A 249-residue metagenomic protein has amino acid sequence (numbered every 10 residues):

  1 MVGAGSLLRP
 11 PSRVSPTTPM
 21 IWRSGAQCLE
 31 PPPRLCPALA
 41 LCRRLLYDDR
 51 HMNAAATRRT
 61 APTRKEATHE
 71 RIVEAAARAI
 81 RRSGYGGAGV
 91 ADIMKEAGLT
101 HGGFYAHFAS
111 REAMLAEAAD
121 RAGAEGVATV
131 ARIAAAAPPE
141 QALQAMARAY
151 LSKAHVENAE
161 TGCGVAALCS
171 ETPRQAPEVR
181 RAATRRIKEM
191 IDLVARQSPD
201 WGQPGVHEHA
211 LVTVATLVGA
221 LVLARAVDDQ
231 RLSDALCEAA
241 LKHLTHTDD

Functional and structural regions predicted by a protein language model:
V2-T57: Short, intrinsically disordered or compositionally biased N-terminal tails of bacterial proteins
C36-S83, G87-E96, A113: Basic, helix-initiating cap at the start of DNA-binding domains
E66-E74, G86-G87, G98, A106-A131 (+2 more regions): An amphipathic alpha-helix adjacent to DNA-recognition modules
E74, E140-H155, L211, D234 (+1 more regions): Amphipathic alpha-helical segments that line or abut small-molecule/effector binding pockets and mediate allosteric
G102: Key DNA-contact positions within bacterial/archaeal DNA-binding proteins
E117, A131-G162: Hydrophobic alpha-helical connector segments
A124-R132, Q144, E160-T161, P173-D200 (+1 more regions): Amphipathic alpha-helical packing segments from all-alpha helical-bundle domains
A176-R185, Q197-D249: Hydrophobic/aromatic-rich alpha-helical bundle segments in the mid-to-C-terminal region
